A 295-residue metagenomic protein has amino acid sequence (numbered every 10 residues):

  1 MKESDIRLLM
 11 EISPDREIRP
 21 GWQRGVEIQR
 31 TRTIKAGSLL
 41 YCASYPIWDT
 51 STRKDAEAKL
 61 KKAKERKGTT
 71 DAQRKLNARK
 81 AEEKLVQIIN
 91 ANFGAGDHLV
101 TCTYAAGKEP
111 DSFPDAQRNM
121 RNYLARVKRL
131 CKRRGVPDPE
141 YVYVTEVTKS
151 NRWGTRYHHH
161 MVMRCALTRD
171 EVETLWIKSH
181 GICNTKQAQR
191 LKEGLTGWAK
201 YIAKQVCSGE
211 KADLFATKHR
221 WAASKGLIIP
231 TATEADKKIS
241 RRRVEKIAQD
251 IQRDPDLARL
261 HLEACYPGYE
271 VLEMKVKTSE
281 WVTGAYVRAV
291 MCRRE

Functional and structural regions predicted by a protein language model:
M1-T155, C165-E295: Right-hand nucleic-acid polymerase module
H158: Calcium-binding loop positions in Ca2+-binding modules
